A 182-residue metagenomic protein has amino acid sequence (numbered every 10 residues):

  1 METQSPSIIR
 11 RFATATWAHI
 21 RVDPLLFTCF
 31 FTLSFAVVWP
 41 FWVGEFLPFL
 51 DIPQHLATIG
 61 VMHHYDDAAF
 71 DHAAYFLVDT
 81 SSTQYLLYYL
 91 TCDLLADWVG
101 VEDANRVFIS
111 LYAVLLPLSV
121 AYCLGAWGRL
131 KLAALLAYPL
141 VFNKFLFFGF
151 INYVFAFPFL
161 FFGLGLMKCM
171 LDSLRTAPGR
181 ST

Functional and structural regions predicted by a protein language model:
M1-V38: Start-transfer (signal-anchor) and selected internal transmembrane alpha helices of multi-pass inner/ER membrane
L25, G100-F108, L130-A133: Membrane-interface starts of transmembrane alpha-helices
W39-D71: Extracytoplasmic loop-helix module adjacent to an early transmembrane segment
A57-H64, F76-V101: Short hydrophobic/aromatic helix or loop-helix immediately within or flanking a transmembrane segment in polytopic
V107-A126: Transmembrane-helix motifs of polytopic, lipid-linked glycan transferases
V120-F142: Transmembrane-helix signature of polytopic, membrane-embedded enzymes that assemble or transfer cell-envelope glycans
G128, G163-S181: Membrane-interface transmembrane helices that cradle and orient dolichyl/undecaprenyl
F148-A156: Short acidic/glycine- and proline-prone juxtamembrane loop motifs at membrane-interface regions of multi-pass membrane
